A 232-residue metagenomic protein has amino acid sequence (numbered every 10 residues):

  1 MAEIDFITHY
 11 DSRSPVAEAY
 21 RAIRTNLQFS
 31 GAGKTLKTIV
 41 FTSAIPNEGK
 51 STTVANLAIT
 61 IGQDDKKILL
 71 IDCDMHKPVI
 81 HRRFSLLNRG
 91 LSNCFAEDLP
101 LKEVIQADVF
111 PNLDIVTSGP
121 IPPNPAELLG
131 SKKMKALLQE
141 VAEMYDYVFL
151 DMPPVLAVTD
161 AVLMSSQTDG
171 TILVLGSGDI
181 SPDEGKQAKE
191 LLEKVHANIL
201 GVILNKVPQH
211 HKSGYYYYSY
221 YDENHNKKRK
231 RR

Functional and structural regions predicted by a protein language model:
A2-F6, K186-R232: Hydrophobic micro-sites
A2-R21, T25, A32, S43-I45 (+1 more regions): P-loop/Walker-type NTP enzyme "switch/lid" segment
T25-I68, C73: Walker A (P-loop) phosphate-binding motif
V40-T42, T117-S118, L173-G176, I203-N205: Conserved beta-strand segments of the P-loop GTPase G domain that flank and frequently precede/overlap
I80, N124-A126, P182-D183, Q209-G214: Switch/connector loops and helix/strand junctions flanking conserved nucleotide-binding motifs in nucleotide-processing
E140-D146, A157-G178: Inter-motif core of Ras-like GTPase G domains
F149-L150, L204: Hydrophobic residues in beta-strands of the RecA-like P-loop NTPase core, especially within AAA+ ATPase
